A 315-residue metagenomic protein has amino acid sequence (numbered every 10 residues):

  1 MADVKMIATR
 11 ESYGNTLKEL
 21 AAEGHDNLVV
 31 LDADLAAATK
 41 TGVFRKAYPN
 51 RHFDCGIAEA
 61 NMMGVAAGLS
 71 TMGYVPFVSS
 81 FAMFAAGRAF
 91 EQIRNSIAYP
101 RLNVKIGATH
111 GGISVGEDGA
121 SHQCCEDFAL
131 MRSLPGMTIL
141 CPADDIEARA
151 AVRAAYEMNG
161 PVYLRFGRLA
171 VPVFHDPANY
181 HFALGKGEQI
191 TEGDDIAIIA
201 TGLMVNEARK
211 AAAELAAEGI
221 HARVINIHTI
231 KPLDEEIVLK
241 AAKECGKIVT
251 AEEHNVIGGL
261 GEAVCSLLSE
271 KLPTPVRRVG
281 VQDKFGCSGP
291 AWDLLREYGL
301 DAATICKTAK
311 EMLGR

Functional and structural regions predicted by a protein language model:
M1-R165, A170, H181, T304: Thiamine diphosphate
E11, L35-G42, K46, V115-G116 (+1 more regions): Thiamine diphosphate
